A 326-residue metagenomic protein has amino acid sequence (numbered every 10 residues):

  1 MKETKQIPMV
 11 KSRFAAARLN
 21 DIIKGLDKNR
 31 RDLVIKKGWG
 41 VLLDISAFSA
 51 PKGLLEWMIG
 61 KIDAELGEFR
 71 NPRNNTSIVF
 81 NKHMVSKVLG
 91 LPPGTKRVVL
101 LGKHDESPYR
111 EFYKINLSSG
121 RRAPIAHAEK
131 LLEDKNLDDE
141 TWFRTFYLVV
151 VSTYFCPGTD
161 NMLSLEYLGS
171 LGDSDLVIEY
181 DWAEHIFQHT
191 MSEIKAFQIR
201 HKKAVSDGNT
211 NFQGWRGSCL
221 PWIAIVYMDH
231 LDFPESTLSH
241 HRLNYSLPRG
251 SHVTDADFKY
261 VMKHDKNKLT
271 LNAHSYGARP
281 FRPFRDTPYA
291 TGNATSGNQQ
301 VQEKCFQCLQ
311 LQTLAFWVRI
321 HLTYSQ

Functional and structural regions predicted by a protein language model:
M1-E140: N-terminal leader regions that mediate targeting or early regulatory function
R31, V88, G94-K96, N116-Q326: Long, internal protein-protein interaction and assembly surfaces
